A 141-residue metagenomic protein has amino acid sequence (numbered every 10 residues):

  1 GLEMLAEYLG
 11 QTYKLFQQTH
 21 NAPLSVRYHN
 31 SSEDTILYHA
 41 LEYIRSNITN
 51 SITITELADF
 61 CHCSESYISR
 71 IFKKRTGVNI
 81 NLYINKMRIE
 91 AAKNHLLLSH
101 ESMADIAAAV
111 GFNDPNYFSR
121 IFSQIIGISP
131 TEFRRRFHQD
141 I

Functional and structural regions predicted by a protein language model:
G1-F16: Signal-transmission/dimerization alpha-helices at domain junctions
Y13-E42, S46, T55-C61, K74-L82 (+1 more regions): Short, Lys/Arg-enriched, Trp-marked, Pro/Gly-tolerant hinge/linker segments that flank
E42, S51, T55, K74-N116 (+1 more regions): Terminal helix-turn-helix DNA-binding modules in bacterial transcription factors
F60, A109-V110, I125: Residues within the alpha-helical elements of helix-turn-helix
I68, F72, Y117-F118, F122: Short hydrophobic/aromatic patch on the recognition helix
R120-I141: …primarily DNA-binding HTH/wHTH and HhH modules…
